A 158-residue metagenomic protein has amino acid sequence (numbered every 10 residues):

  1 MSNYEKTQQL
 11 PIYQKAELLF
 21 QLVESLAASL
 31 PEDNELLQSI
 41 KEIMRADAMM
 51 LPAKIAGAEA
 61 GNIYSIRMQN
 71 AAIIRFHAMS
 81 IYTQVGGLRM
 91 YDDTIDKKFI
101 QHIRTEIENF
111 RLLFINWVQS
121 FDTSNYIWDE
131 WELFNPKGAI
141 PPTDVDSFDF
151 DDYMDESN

Functional and structural regions predicted by a protein language model:
M1-N158: Amphipathic alpha-helical assembly/interaction segments
